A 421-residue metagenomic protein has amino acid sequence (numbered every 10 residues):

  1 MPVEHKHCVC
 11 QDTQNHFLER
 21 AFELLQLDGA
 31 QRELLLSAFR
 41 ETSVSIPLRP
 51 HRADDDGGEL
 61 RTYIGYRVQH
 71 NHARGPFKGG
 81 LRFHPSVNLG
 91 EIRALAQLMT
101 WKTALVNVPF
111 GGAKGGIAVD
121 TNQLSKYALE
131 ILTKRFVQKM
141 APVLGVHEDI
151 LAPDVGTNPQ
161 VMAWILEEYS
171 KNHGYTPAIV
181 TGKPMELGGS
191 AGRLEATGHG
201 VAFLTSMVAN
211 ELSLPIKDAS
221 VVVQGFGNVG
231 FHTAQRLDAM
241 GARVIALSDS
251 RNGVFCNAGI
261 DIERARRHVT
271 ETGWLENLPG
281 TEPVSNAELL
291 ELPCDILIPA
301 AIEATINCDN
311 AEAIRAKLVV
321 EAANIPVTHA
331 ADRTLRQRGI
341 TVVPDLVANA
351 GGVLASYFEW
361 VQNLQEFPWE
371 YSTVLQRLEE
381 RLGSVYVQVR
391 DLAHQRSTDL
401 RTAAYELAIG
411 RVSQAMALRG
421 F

Functional and structural regions predicted by a protein language model:
P2-P47: Short, Gly/Pro- and small/polar-rich lid/capping loops
G29-L35, N107, L144-P153, T176-A178 (+3 more regions): Flexible, glycine/charged-enriched surface loops at secondary-structure junctions
E33, V44-T121: Glycine-rich, N-terminal phosphate-binding loop and its surrounding beta-alpha-beta segment
H84, T103-K217: Glycine/serine-rich phosphate-binding loop and adjoining beta1-alpha1 elements at the start of nucleotide-handling
T181-P184, G189-P293: Glycine-rich phosphate/diphosphate-binding loop of Rossmann-like nucleotide-binding domains
V208-A209, E312-F421: Adenosine-phosphate binding glycine-rich loop
N252-V342: Rossmann-like adenosine-cofactor binding region
